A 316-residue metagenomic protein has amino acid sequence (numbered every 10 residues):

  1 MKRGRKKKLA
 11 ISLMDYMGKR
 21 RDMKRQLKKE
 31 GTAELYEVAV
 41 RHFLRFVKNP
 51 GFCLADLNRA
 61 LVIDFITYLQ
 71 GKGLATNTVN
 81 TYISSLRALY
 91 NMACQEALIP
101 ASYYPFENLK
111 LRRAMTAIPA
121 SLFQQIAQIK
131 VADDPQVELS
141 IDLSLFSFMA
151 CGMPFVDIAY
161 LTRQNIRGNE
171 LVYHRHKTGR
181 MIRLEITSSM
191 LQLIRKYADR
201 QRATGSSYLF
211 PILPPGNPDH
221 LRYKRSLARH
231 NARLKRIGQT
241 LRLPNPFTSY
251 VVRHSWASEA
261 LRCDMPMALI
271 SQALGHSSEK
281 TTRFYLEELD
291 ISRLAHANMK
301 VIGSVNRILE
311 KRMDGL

Functional and structural regions predicted by a protein language model:
G18-G31, R41-A114, I129-A132: N-terminal core-binding DNA-recognition domain of tyrosine recombinases/integrases
P105-F155: Basic, Lys/Arg- and aromatic-enriched nucleic-acid-binding interface segment
A117, R175-G179, L274-M299: Catalytic-site neighborhood detector that most strongly recognizes the C-terminal catalytic loop/helix of tyrosine
D133-P135, N231-Q272: Short, basic (Lys/Arg/His-rich) helix/loop patches that form interaction surfaces in the mid-to-C-terminal regions
Y160-K196: Conserved tyrosine-mediated DNA breakage-rejoining catalytic core shared by Y-recombinases
Q164-E170, L243-N245, M265-F284, E310-L316: Short, polar N-cap/turn motifs at the start of nucleic acid-interacting alpha helices
S188-P244: Active-site/catalytic core of tyrosine-dependent DNA strand-transfer enzymes
R200-R202, I212-P218, K300-L316: C-terminal secondary-structure termini that scaffold catalytic or DNA-interacting sites
